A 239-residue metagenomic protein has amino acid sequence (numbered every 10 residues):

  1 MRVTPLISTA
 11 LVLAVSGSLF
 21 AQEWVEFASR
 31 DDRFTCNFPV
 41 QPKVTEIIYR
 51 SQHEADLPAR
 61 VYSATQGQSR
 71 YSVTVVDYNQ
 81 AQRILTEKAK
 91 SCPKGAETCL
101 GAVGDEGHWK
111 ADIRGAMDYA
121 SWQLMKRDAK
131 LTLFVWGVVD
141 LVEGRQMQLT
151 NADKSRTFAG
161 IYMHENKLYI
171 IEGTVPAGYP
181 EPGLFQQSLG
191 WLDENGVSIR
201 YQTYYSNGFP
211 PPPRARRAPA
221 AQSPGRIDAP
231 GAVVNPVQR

Functional and structural regions predicted by a protein language model:
M1-A10: Bacterial N-terminal signal peptides that target proteins for export
L19-W24: Boundary at the C-terminal end of the N-terminal hydrophobic targeting segment
A28-R30, P39, T45, T65 (+3 more regions): A structural detector for beta-sheet-dominated domains
R30, F34, P42-K43, S91-T98 (+3 more regions): Surface-exposed amphipathic alpha-helical segments
R30-P58: N-terminal targeting signals for Sec/Tat export/insertion, comprising classic cleavable signal peptides
N37-Q41, Q66-Q68, L141-V142, Y162-Y169: Short, solvent-exposed coil/turn segments at beta-strand boundaries
R50-G160, D228-R239: Conserved polar/disulfide-associated segments of primarily extracytoplasmic proteins
